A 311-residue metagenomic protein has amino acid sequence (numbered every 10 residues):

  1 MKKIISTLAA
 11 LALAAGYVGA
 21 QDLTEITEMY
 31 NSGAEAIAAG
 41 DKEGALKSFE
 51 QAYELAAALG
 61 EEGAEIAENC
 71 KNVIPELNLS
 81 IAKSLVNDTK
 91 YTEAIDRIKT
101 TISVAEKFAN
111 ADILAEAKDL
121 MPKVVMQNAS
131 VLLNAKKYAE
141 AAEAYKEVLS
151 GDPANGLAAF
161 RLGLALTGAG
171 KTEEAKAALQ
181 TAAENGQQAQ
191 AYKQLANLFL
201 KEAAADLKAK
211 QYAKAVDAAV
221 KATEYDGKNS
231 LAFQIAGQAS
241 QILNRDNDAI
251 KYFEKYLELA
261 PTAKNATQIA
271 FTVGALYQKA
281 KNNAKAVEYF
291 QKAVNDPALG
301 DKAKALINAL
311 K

Functional and structural regions predicted by a protein language model:
K2, S6, Y17-K83, N87-D88 (+3 more regions): N-terminal leader/linker segments that initiate helical-solenoid repeat arrays
T27, N69, E76, E116 (+7 more regions): Start-of-helix register in tetratricopeptide repeats
A38, E76, S80, N87 (+9 more regions): Register position in tetratricopeptide repeats
A57, E106, P153, G186-Q187 (+3 more regions): Short coil turns that delineate tetratricopeptide repeat
I66, V73, S80, L120 (+7 more regions): Canonical tetratricopeptide repeat
K201, A205, A209-A213, D217 (+2 more regions): Terminal, low-structured helical/coil segments at or just beyond the last alpha-helical repeat
